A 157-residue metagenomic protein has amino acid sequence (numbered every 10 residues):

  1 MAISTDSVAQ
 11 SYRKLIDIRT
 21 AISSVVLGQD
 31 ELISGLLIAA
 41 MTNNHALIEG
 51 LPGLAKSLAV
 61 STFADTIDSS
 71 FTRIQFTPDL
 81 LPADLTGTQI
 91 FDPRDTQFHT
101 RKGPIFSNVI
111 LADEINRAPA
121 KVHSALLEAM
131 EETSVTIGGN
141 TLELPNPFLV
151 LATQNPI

Functional and structural regions predicted by a protein language model:
V8-L54: Pre-Walker A (pre-P-loop) alpha-helix and adjacent loop at the N terminus of AAA/AAA+ ATPase modules, a conserved
S34, M41-N43, I67, T86 (+5 more regions): Short loop/turn elements that form and flank the Walker-type P-loop nucleotide-binding site in RecA-like NTPase cores
G35-I38, F91-L111, N140: Conserved alpha-helical scaffold flanking the Walker A/P-loop in AAA+ ATPase domains
A40-T77: Walker A/P-loop
A46, I110, F148: Conserved beta-strand position immediately N-terminal to the Walker
E49, S70-P82, I137-N146: Short beta-strand-centered segment that lines the nucleotide-binding/catalytic pocket of NTP-utilizing
L51, L85, T153: P-loop (Walker A) phosphate-binding loop of NTP-binding proteins
D92-Q97, E114-A125, M130-I157: Canonical AAA+ ATPase core
